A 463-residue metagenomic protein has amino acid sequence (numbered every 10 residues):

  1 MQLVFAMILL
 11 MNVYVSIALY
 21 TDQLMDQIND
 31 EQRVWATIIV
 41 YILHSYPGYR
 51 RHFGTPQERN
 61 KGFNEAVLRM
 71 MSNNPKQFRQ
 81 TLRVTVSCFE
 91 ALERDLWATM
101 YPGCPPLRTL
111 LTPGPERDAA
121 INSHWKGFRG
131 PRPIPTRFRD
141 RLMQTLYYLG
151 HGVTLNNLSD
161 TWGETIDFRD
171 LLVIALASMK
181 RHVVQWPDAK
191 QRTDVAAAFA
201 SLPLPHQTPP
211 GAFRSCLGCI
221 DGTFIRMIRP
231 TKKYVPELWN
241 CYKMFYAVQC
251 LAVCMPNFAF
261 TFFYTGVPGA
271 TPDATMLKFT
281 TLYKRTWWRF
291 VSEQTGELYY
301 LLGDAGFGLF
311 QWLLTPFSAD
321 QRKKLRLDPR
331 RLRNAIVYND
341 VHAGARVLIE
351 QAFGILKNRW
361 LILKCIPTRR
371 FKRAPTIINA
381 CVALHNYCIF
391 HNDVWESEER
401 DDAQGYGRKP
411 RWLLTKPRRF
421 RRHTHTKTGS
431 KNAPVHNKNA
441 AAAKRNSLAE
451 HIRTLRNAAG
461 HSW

Functional and structural regions predicted by a protein language model:
M1-F128, E398, R421-W463: Charged, often Cys/His-bearing segments associated with DNA-binding zinc-finger transcription factors
Q2, T154-W463: Short, well-ordered secondary-structure "scaffold" segments embedded in the functional core of diverse domains
S16, Q23, R33-I38, G48 (+13 more regions): Acidic, Ser/Thr-rich intrinsically disordered and amphipathic helical segments
R94, A98-P102, G150, T154 (+1 more regions): Short helix-loop boundary/capping segments at the starts of domains
I134-P135: Extended, leucine-rich alpha-helical cores of fungal transcription factors
F138-H151: Short, amphipathic alpha-helical "recognition" segments used to contact nucleic acids or chromatin
